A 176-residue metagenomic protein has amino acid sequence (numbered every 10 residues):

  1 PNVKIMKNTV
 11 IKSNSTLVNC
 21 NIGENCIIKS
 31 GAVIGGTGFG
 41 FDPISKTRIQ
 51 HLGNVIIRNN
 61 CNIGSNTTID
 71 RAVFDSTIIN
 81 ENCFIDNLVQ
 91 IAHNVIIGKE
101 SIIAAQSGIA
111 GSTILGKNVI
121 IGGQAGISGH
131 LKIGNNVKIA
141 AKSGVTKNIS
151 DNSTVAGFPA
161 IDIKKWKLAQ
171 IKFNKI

Functional and structural regions predicted by a protein language model:
P1-D162: Structural signal for interior beta-strand "rungs" in well-ordered beta-sheet cores of soluble enzyme domains
I161-I176: Long, leucine- and charge-enriched amphipathic alpha-helices that form heptad-repeat coiled-coil/leucine-zipper-like
